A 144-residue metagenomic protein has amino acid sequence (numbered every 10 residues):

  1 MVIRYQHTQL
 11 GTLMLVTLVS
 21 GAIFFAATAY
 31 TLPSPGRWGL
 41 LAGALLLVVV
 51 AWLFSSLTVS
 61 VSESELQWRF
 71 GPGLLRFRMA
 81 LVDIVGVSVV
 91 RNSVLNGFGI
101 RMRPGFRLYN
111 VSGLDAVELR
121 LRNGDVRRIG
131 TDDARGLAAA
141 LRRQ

Functional and structural regions predicted by a protein language model:
M1-P33, L108-A116, V126, A134-L137: N-terminal membrane-targeting/pre-transmembrane regions
T12-F25, G39, L46, V50-S55: Short, small/hydrophobic-residue-rich motifs at membrane-helix boundaries and re-entrant hairpins of integral membrane
P33-L41: Short, aromatic-rich membrane-interface segments at the entry and exit of alpha-helical transmembrane domains
L40-W52, F98-M102, F106-Y109: Short, solvent-exposed secondary-structure boundary motifs
A44-G86: Conserved beta-hairpin
R69-D133: Non-transmembrane, membrane-adjacent beta-strand/coil modules in membrane-associated proteins and peripheral
L141: Short, well-ordered, aromatic-rich surface patches in folded extracellular/luminal domains
